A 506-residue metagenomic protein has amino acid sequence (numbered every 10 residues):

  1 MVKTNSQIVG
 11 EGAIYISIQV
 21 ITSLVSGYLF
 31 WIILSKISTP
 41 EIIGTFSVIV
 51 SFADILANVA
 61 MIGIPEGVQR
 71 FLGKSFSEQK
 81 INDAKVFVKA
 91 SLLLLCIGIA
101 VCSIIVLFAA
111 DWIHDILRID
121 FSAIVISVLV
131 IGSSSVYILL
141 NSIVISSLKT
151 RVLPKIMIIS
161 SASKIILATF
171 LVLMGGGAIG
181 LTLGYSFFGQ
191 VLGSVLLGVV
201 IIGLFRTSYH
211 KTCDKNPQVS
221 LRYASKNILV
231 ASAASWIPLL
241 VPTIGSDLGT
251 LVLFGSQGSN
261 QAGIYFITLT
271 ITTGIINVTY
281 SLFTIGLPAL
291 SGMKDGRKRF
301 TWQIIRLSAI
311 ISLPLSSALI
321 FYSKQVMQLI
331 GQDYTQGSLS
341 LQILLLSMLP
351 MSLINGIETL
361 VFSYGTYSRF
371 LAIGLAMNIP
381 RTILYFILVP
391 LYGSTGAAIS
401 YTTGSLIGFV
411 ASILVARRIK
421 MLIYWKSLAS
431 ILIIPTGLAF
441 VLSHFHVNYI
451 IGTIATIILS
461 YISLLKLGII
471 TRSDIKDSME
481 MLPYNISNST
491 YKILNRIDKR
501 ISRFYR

Functional and structural regions predicted by a protein language model:
M1-V9, I179, L183-G184, L197-S246 (+4 more regions): Interhelical loop/hinge segments that connect adjacent transmembrane helices in multipass membrane
V2, S443-R506: Membrane-proximal transmembrane or re-entrant/amphipathic helices at the cytosolic face
N5-Q69, S103, L107, V130 (+4 more regions): Signature of the first transmembrane helix
Q7-V9, A110-S127, S259, L319-E358: Interfacial segments at transmembrane-helix termini and the short loops linking adjacent helices
E11-S23, I49, M61-D111, A123 (+3 more regions): Membrane-water interface segments that mark the loop-to-transmembrane alpha-helix transition
I32, M61-E78, T268, T272-A309 (+1 more regions): Helix-loop junctions and terminal segments of transmembrane helices in multi-pass membrane transport/translocation
V125, K155-Y209, L375-R381, S394-V415 (+2 more regions): Hydrophobic alpha-helical transmembrane segments
S133-I159, G292, L345-A376, I387: Membrane-interface junctions at transmembrane-helix termini in multi-pass inner-membrane proteins
